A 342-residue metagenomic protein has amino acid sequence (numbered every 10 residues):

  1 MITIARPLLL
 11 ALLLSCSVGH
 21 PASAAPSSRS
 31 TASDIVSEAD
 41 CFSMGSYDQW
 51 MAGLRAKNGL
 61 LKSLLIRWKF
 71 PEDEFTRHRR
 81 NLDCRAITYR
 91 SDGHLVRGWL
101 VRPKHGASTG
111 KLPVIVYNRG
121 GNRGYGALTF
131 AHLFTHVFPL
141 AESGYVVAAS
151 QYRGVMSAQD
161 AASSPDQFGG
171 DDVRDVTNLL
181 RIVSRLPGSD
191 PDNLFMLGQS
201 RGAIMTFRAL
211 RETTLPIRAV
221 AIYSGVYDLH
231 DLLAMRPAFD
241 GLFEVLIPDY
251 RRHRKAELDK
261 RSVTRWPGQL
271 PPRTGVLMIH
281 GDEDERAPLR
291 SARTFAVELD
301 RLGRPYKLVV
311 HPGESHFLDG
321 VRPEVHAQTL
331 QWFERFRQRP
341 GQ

Functional and structural regions predicted by a protein language model:
A5, L13-L82: N-terminal targeting or regulatory segments adjacent to alpha/beta-hydrolase or S9 domains
L61-T109: N-terminal cap/lid segment of alpha/beta-hydrolase-fold proteins
A107-L112, Y117-Q159, L229-H230: Short substrate-entry loop that stabilizes the transition state in hydrolases
A127, V226-Q269: Mobile cap/lid helix-loop segments that gate and shape the active-site cleft of serine hydrolases
D166-L186: Alpha/beta-hydrolase active-site loop
L277-H280, D284: Short beta-strand/loop motif that positions the catalytic acidic residue of the alpha/beta-hydrolase fold
E285-S291: Conserved alpha/beta-hydrolase "acid-adjacent" motif
R293-Q342: C-terminal catalytic histidine-bearing segment of alpha/beta-hydrolase fold enzymes
